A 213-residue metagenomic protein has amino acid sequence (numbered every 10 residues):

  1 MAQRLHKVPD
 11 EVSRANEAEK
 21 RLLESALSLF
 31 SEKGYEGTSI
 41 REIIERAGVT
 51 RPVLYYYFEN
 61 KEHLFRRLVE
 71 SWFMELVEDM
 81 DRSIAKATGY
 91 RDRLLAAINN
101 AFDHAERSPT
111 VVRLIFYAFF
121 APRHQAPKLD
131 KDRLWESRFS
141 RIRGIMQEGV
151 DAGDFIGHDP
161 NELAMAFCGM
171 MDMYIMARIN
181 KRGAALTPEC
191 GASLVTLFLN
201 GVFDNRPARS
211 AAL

Functional and structural regions predicted by a protein language model:
M1-E17, P207-L213: N-terminal intrinsically disordered/low-complexity leader segments
A2, D10, R21, L29-H63 (+1 more regions): Helix-turn-helix
A18-A26, I43, L68-W72, L76 (+1 more regions): Generic hydrophobic, amphipathic alpha-helix propensity
L22-F30, A101, F198: Short hydrophobic clusters on alpha-helical segments that form packing/core surfaces in small helical domains
R67, S71, D81-T110, L163-F167 (+1 more regions): Hydrophobic alpha-helical connector segments
M74-V77, D81-R82, R107, Q125-A152 (+3 more regions): Amphipathic alpha-helical packing segments from all-alpha helical-bundle domains
D103-R107, R143-G144, E148, A164-A185 (+1 more regions): Amphipathic C-terminal alpha-helical segment
E106-A126, M176-N180: Amphipathic alpha-helical segments used for helix-helix packing
